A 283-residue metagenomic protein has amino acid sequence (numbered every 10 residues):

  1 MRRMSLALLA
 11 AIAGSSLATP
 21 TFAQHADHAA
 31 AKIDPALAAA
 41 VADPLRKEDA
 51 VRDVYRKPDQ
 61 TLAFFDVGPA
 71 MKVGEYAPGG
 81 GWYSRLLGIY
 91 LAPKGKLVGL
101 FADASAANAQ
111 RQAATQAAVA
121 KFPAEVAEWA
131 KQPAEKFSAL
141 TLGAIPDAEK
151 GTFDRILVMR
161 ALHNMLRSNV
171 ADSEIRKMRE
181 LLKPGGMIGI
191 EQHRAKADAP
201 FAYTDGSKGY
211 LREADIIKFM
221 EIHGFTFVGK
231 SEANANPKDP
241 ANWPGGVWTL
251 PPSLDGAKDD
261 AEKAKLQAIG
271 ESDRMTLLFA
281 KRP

Functional and structural regions predicted by a protein language model:
I33-F64, G68-P69: Class I SAM-dependent methyltransferase Rossmann-like catalytic core, especially the SAM/SAH-binding loop
G68-G79, L97: Conserved class I S-adenosyl-L-methionine
A70, P93-K94, L182-I188: Short glycine-dipeptide loop
G88, A171-P184: A short glycine-rich, Lys/Arg-flanked "PGG" loop and its adjoining helix->strand segment in the class I
L100, G185-H193: Conserved beta-strand signature within the Rossmann-like core of class I S-adenosyl-L-methionine
L142-G143, N164-K177: A short, conserved alpha-helix within the catalytic core of class I
I145-I156: A short acidic, Gly/Pro-enriched loop at the edge of an enzyme's catalytic core that lines a small-molecule cofactor
H223, E262-P283: C-terminal lobe and adjacent flexible extensions of AdoMet/dcAdoMet transferase-like proteins
